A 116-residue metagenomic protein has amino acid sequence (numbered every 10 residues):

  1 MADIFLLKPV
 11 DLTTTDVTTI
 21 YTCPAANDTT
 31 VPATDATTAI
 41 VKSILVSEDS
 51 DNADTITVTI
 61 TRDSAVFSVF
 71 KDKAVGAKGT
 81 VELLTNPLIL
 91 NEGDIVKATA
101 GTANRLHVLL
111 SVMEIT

Functional and structural regions predicted by a protein language model:
M1-T37, S43, T99-T116: C-terminal interaction-tip segments
I20, I56-V58, F67-V69, V96: Hydrophobic beta-strand residues in large extracellular and virion-surface proteins
A39-S43, T80-L83: Intrinsic-disorder/low-complexity, polar/charged segments enriched in Ser/Thr/Lys/Arg/Asp/Glu/Gln
I40-K42, D54-I56, E92-D94, N104-L106: A generic structural signal for short beta-strands and their flanking turns/coil linkers
V46-D51, G101: Short solvent-exposed strand-capping/beta-turn motif centered on an Asx-Ser/Thr pair
T57-T61, L109-S111: Beta-strand signatures of extracellular beta-sandwich domains
D63-I95: Intrinsically disordered, low-complexity Pro/Gly/Ser/Thr-rich segments with frequent PxxP/GP/PP motifs and embedded
